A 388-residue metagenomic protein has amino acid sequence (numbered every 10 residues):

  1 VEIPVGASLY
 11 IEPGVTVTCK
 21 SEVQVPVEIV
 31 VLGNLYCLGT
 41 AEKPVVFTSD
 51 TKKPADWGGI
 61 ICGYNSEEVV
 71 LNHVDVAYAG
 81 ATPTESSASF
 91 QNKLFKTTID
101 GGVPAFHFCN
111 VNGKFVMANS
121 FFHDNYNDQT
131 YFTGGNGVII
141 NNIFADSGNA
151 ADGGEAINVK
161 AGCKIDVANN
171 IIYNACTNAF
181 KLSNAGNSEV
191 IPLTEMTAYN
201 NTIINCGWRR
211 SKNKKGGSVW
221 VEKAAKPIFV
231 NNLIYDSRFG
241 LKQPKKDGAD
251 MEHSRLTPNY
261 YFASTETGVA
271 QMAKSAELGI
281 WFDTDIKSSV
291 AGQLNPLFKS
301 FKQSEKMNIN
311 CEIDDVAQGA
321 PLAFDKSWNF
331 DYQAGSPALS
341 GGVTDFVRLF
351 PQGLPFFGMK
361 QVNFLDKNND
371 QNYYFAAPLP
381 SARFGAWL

Functional and structural regions predicted by a protein language model:
V1-E12, V17-N34, G39-T40, P44-L388: Extracellular beta-rich repeat passengers
